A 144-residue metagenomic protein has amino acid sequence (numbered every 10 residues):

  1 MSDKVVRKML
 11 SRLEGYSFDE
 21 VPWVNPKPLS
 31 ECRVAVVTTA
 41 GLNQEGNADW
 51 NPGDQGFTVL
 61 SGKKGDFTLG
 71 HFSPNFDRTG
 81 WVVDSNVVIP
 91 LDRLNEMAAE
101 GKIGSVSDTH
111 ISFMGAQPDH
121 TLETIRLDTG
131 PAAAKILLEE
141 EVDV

Functional and structural regions predicted by a protein language model:
M1-V144: An N-terminal assembly and electron-transfer interface module characteristic of large anaerobic redox and radical
